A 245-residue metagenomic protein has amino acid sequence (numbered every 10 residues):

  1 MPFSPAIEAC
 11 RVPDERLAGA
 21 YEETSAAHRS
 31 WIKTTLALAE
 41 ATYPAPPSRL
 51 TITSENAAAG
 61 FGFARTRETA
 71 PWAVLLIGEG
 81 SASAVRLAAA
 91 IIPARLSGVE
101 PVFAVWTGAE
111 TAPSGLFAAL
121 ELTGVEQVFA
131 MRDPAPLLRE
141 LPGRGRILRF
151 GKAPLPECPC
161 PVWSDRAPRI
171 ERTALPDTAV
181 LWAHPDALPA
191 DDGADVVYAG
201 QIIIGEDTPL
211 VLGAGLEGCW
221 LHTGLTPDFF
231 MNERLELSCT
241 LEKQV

Functional and structural regions predicted by a protein language model:
M1-A70: N-terminal Rossmann-like NAD(P)+-binding subdomain of aldehyde/semialdehyde dehydrogenases
A20, G108-E110, A130-M131, A135: Hydrophobic/basic alpha-helical segments enriched in Actinobacteria
T34, L38, P93, A119 (+1 more regions): Alpha-helical scaffold segments in soluble metabolic enzymes
T35-L50, G124, D192, E233-R234 (+1 more regions): Structural signal for hydrophobic packing residues in well-ordered secondary-structure cores of soluble enzyme domains
T53-A118, R169-H184: Conserved small-residue-rich beta-alpha loop and adjacent elements that most often cradle the phosphate/pyrophosphate
L96-V102, T123-V125, G143: Short, surface-exposed connector motifs at secondary-structure boundaries
V125-V245: Conserved NAD(P)+-binding/catalytic subdomain of aldehyde/semialdehyde dehydrogenases
